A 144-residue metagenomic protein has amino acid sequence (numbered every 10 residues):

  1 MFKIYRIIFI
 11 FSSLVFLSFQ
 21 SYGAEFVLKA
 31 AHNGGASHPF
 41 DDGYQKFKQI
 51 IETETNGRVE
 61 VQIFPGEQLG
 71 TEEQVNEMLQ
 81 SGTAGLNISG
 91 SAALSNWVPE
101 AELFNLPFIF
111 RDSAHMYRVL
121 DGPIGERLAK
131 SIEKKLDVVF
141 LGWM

Functional and structural regions predicted by a protein language model:
M1-I7: Positively charged n-region of N-terminal signal peptides that target proteins for export
I7-S18: Bacterial N-terminal signal peptides
S21-H32, E52-E60, K134: Immediate post-signal peptide segment of exported/extracytoplasmic ligand-binding proteins
K29-Q45, G66-T71: Extracytoplasmic "Venus flytrap"
S37-Q62, G122: Short, polar/charged alpha-helical segment
K48-E52, Q80, G85, G90-M144: Contiguous mixed-secondary-structure segments that line small-molecule binding/active-site clefts of soluble domains
V61-G70, G142: Short beta-strand-to-loop elements that line the ligand-binding cleft of bilobed periplasmic-binding protein-like
E72-N76: Short, hydrophobic alpha-helical packing/hinge segments within bilobed ligand-binding/sensory domains
